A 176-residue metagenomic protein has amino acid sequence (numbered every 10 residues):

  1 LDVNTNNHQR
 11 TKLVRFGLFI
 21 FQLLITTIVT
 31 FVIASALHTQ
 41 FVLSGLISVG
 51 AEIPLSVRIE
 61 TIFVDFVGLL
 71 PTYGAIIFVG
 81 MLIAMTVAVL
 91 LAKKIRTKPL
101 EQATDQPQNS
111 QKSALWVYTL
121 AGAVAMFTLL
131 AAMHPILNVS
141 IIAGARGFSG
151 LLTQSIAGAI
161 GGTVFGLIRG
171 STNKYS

Functional and structural regions predicted by a protein language model:
D2-S176: Juxtamembrane/disordered regions of integral membrane proteins
